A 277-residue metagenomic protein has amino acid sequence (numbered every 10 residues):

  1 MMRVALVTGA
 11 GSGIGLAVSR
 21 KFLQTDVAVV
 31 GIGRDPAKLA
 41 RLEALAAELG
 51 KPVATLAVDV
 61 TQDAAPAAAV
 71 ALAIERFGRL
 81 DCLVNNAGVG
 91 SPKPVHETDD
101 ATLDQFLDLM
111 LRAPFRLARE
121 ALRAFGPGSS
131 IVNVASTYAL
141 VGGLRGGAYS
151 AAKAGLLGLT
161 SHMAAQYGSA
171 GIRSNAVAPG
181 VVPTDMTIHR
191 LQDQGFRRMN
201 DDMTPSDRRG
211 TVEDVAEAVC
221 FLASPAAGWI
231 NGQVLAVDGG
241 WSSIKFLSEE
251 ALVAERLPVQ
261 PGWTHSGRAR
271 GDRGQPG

Functional and structural regions predicted by a protein language model:
G11-G13: Conserved glycine-rich cofactor-binding loop
D26-R41: Conserved glycine-rich Rossmann-like NAD(P)H-binding loop of the short-chain dehydrogenase/reductase
V84, G168, R173, I230-G232: Short, small/polar-rich loop/turn modules that mediate ligand/substrate recognition or access, typified
P94-V95, D99-L107, N200: Substrate-binding pocket helix/loop in short-chain dehydrogenase/reductase
A118, A152, T160: Active-site helix of classical SDR
R123, A165-S169, G228: Alpha-helical segment proximal to the catalytic Tyr-Lys
S136: Residue(s) in the substrate-gating loop at a strand-loop-helix junction that position the organic substrate next
